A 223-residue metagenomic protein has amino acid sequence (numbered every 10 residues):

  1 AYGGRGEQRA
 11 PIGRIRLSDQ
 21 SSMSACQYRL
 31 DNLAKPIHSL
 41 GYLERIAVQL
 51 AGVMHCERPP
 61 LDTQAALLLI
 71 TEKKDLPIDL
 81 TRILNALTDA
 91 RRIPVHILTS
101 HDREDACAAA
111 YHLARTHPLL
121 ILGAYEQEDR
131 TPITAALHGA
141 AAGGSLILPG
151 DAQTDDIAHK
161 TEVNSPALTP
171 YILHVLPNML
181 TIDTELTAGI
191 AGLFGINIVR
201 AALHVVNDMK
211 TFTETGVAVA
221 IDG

Functional and structural regions predicted by a protein language model:
A1-G223: N-terminal loops that bind phosphate or other acidic moieties and the adjacent beta-alpha structural core
